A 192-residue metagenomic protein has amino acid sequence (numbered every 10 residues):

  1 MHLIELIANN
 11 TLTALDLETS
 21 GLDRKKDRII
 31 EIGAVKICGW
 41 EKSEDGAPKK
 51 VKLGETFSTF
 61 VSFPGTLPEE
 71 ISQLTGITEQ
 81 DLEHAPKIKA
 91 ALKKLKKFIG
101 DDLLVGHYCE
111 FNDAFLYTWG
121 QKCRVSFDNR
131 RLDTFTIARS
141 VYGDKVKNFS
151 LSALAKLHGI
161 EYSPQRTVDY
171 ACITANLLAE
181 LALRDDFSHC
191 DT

Functional and structural regions predicted by a protein language model:
M1-I7, V168, L177-T192: Acidic two-metal-ion nuclease catalytic site recognized across multiple nuclease folds, prominently DnaQ/RNase D-T
M1-R131, D144, N148-Q165: Conserved non-catalytic scaffold segment of RNase H-like nuclease domains
W119-K122, S140, L157, L177-R184: Active-site catalytic microenvironments for nucleophilic, acid-base chemistry
F135: Short, conserved phosphate-binding/catalytic loop or strand-edge motifs used in phosphoryl-/nucleotidyl-transfer
